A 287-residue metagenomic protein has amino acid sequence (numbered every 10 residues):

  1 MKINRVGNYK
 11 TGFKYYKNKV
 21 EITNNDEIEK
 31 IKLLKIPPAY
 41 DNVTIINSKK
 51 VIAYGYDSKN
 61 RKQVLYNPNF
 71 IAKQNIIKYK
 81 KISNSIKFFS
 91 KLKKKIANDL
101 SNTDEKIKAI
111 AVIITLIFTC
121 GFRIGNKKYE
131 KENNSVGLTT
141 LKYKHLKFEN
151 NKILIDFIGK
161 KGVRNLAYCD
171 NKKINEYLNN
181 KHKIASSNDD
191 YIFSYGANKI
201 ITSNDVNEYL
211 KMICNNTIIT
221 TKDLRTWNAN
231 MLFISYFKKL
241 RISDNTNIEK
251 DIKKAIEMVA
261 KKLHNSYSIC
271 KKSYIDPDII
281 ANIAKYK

Functional and structural regions predicted by a protein language model:
M1-V136, K144-W227, M231-I252, I256-L263 (+1 more regions): A positively charged, amphipathic N-terminal helix/segment that binds anionic biomolecules
S266-Y267, P277: The DNA-contacting recognition helix of HTH DNA-binding domains and analogous helical DNA-recognition elements
S273-K287: Catalytic-site neighborhood detector that most strongly recognizes the C-terminal catalytic loop/helix of tyrosine
